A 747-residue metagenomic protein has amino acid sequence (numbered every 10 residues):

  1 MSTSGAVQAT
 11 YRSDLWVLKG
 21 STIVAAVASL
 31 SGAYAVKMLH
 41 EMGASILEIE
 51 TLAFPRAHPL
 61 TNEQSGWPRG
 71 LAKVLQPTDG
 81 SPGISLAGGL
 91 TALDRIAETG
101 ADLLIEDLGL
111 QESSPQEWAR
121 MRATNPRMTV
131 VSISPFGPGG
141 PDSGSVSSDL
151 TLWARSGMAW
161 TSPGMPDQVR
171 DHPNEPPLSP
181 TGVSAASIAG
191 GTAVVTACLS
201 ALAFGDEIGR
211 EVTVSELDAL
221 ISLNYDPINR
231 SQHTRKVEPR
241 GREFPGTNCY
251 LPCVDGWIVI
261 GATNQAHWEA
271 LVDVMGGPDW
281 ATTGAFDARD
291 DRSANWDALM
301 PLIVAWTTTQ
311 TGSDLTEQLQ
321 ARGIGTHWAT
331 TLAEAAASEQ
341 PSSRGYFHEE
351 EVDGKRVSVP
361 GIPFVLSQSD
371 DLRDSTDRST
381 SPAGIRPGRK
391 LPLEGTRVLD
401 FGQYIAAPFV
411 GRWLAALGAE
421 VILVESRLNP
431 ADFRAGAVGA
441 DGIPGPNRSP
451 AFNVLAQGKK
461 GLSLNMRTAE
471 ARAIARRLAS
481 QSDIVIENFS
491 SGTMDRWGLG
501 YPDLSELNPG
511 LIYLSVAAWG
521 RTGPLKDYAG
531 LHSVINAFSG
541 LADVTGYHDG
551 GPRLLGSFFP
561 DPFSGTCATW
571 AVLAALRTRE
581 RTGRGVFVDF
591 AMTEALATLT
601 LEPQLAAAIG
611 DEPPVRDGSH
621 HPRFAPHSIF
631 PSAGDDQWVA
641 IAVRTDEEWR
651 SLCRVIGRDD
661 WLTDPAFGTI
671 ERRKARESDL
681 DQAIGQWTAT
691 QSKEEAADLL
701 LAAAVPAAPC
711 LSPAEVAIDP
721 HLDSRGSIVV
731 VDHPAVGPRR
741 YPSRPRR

Functional and structural regions predicted by a protein language model:
M1-K73, P77-G139, P166-D171, A189-D432 (+7 more regions): Acyl-CoA thioester-binding alpha/beta core of soluble enzymes
G83-S85, S463-M466: Conserved residues in the N-terminal Rossmann fold of short-chain dehydrogenase/reductase
L103, S179-I208, I484, G556-R584: Active-site-proximal alpha-helical scaffold in enzymes
L103-G164, T468, E487-D543: N-terminal Rossmann-like NAD(P) cofactor-binding subdomain of oxidoreductases, focused on the glycine-rich
S156-G182, S539-L555: The feature captures the short pre-catalytic strand/loop hairpin that immediately precedes and shapes the active-site
E175-A186, P252-D255, G550-P560, S632-Q637: Flexible glycine/proline-enriched surface loops and loop-helix/loop-strand junctions
V454-A456: Active-site-adjacent segment of FAD-dependent monooxygenases/related oxidoreductases
